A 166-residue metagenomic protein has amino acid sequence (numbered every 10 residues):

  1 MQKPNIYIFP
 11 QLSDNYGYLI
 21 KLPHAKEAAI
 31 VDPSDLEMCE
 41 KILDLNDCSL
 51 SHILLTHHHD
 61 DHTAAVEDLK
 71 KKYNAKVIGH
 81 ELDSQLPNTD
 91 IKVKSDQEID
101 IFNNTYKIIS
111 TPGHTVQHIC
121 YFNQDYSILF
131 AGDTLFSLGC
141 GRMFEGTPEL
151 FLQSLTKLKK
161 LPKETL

Functional and structural regions predicted by a protein language model:
M1-C48, Y121-G132, L138: Conserved beta-strand hairpin/beta-sheet module of binuclear metal-dependent hydrolase folds, prominently
P4, C48, A75, E164-L166: A structural micro-motif
I8, Q85, K92, E98 (+3 more regions): Residue-level preference for alpha-helix termini and adjacent loops
S13, A28, D35-S110: Active-site HxH/HxHxD metal-binding segment of metal-dependent hydrolases
L19-K21, E98-Q124, I128-L129: Core dinuclear metal-dependent hydrolase active-site scaffold
I20, D32, H57, L69 (+3 more regions): Divalent metal-coordination and catalytic microenvironments
T115-L166: Metallo-beta-lactamase
